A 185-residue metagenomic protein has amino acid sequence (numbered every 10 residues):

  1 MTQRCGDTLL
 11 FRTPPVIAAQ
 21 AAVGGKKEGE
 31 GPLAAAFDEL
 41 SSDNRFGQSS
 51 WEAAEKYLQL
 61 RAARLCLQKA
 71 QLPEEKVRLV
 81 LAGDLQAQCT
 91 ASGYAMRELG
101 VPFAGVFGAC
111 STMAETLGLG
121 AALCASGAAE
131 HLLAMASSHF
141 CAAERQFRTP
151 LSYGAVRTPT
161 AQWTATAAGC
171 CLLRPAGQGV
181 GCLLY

Functional and structural regions predicted by a protein language model:
M1-E52, P150-L184: Condensing-enzyme catalytic core mediating Claisen C-C bond formation in acyl metabolism
G6-F11, L72-P73, A95-E98, T112 (+3 more regions): Solvent-exposed alpha-helices and their adjacent loops that cap or buttress functional pockets in soluble metabolic
F11-P14, E74-R78, L99-V101, S126-L132 (+2 more regions): Short coil/turn connectors at secondary-structure junctions
I17, W51-S111: Conserved beta-ketoacyl condensing-enzyme motif
A18, A82-G83, L132-S138, L173: Short beta-strand segments
V23, A82-Q88, S138-H139, Q178: Short glycine-enriched loops at secondary-structure junctions
P32-A36, S92-P102, C124-S126, F147-V156: A glycine- and small-aliphatic-rich helix-loop capping segment at beta-alpha/alpha-beta transitions that lines
F107-A134, L173: Active-site-proximal alpha-helical scaffold in enzymes
